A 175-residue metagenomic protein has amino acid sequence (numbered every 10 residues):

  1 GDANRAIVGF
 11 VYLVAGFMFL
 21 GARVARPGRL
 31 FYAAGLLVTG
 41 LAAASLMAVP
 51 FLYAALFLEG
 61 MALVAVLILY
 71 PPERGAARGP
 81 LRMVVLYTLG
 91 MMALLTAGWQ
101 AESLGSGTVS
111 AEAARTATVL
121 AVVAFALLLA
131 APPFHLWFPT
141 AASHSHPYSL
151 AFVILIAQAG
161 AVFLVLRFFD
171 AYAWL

Functional and structural regions predicted by a protein language model:
G1-L46, A151: Hydrophobic alpha-helical transmembrane segments in multi-pass integral membrane proteins
G1-N4, G107-A114, A173-L175: Interfacial loop-to-helix junctions that mark the boundaries of transmembrane helices in multi-pass membrane
A3, V49-Y53, H144-L150: Structural motif at transmembrane-helix junctions in multi-pass transporters
A15-M18, A42, G90-L94, A157-V162: Alpha-helical transmembrane segments of multipass membrane proteins
G16-R23, P50, G98-G105, F168-Y172: Transmembrane helix-loop junctions and nearby membrane-interface residues
G21, R115, A121-L175: Short helix-boundary/re-entrant hairpin motifs in multi-pass inner-membrane proteins
R23-R26, P72-E73, G105-V109, A142 (+1 more regions): Membrane-interfacial segments
L30-A117, F125-A131: Alpha-helical multi-pass transmembrane bundles of energy-transducing inner-membrane proteins
